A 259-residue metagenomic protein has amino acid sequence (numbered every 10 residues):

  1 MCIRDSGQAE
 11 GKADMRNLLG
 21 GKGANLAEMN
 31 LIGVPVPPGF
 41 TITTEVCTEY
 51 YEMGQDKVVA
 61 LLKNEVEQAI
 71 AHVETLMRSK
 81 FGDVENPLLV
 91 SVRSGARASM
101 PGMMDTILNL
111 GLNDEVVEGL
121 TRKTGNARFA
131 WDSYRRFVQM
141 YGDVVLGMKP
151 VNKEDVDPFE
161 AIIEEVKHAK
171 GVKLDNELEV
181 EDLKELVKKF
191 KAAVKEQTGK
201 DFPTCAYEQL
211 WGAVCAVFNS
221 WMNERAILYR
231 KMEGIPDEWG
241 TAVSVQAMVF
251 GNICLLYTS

Functional and structural regions predicted by a protein language model:
R4-S259: Nucleotide/phosphate-binding sheet-loop regions of phosphoryl- and nucleotidyl-transfer enzymes
